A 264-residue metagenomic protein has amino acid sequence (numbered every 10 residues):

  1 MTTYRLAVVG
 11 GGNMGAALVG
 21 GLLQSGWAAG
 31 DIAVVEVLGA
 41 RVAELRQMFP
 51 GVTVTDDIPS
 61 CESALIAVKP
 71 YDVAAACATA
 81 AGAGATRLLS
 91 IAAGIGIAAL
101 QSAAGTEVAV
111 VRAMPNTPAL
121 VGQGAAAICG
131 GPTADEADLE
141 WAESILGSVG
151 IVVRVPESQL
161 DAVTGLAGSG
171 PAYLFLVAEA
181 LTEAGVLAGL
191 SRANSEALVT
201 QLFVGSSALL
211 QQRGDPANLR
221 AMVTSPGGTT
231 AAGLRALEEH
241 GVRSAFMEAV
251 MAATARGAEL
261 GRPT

Functional and structural regions predicted by a protein language model:
M1-V54, S63, V186-L187: NAD(P)+-binding Rossmann beta1-loop-alpha1 motif at the extreme N-terminus of oxidoreductases
L18-V19, G39, L45-I128: Rossmann-like NAD(P)(H) cofactor-binding subdomain of soluble oxidoreductases
L38, A93-I95, P115-A119, A167 (+2 more regions): Glycine-rich beta-alpha junction loops
A99-A109, A125-V163, L174-Q212, T254-R256: Internal alpha-helical scaffold of NAD(P)-dependent oxidoreductase catalytic cores
T164-A172, R220: A short glycine-threonine-serine/GTX helix/turn-capping micro-motif
A197-T200, V204-T264: NAD(P)-dependent Rossmann-like dehydrogenase/reductase catalytic/cofactor-binding core
